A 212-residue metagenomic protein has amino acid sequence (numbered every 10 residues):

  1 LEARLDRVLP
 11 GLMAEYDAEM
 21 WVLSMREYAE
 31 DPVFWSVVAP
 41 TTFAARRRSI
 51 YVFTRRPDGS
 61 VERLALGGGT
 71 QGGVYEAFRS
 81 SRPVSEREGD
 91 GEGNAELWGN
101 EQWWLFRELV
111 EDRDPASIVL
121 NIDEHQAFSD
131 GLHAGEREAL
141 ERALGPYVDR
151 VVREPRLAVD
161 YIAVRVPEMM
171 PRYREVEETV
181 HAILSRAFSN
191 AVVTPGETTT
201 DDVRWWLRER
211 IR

Functional and structural regions predicted by a protein language model:
L1-R212: A composition/biophysics-driven feature that prefers long, compositionally simple stretches
